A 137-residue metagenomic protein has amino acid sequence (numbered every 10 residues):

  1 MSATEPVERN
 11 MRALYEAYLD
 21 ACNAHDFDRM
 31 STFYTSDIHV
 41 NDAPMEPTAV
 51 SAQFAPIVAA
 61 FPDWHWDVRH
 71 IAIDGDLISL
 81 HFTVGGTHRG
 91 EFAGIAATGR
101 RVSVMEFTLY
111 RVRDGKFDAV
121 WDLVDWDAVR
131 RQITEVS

Functional and structural regions predicted by a protein language model:
M1-S137: C-terminal and inter-domain tail/linker signature
